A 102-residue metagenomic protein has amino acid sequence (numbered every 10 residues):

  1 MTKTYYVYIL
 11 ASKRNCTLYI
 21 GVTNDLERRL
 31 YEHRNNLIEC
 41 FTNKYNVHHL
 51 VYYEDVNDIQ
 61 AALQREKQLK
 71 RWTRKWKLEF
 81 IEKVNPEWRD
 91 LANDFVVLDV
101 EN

Functional and structural regions predicted by a protein language model:
M1-E39, N43-D55, L63-K67, V84-P86 (+1 more regions): GIY-YIG nuclease catalytic motif and its immediate N-terminal context
I59: C2H2-type zinc-finger recognition helix
K67-F80: Short arginine-rich
